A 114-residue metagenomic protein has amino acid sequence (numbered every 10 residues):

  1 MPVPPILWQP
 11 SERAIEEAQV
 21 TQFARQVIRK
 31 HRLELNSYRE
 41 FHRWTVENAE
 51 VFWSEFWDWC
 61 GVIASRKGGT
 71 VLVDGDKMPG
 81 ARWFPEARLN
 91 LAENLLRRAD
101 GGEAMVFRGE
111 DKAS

Functional and structural regions predicted by a protein language model:
M1-Q19, F23: Charged, compositionally biased N-terminal leader segments and the immediate start of the first structured element
W8, Q26-I28, D76-K77, F84 (+1 more regions): Preference for short coil/turn "hinge" residues that link or interrupt alpha-helices
I15-E16, T21-A64: A short N-terminal interaction module
V27-E34, A92-S114: AMP-dependent adenylate-forming
N36-H42, M78-R88, R108-S114: Acyl-group handling in specialized metabolite and lipid biosynthesis
S54-G68, P85-M105: A short N-terminal helical cap/helix-turn-helix that marks the beginning of AMP-binding/adenylate-forming
K67-K77: Transmembrane helix-loop-helix hairpins at membrane boundaries of multipass inner-membrane proteins
